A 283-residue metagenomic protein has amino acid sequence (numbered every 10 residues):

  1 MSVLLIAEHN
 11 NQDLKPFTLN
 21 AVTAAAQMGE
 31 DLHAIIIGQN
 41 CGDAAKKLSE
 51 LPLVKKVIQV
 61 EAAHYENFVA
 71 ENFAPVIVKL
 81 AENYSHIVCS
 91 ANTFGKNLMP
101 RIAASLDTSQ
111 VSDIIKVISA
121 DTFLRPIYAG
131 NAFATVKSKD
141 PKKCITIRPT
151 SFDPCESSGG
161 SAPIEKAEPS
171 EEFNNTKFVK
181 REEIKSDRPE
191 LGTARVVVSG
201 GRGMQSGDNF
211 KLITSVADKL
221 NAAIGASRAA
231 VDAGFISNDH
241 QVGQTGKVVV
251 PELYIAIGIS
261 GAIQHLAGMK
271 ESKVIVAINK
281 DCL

Functional and structural regions predicted by a protein language model:
M1-L283: N-terminal glycine-rich FAD/FM-binding segment characteristic of electron-transfer flavoproteins
